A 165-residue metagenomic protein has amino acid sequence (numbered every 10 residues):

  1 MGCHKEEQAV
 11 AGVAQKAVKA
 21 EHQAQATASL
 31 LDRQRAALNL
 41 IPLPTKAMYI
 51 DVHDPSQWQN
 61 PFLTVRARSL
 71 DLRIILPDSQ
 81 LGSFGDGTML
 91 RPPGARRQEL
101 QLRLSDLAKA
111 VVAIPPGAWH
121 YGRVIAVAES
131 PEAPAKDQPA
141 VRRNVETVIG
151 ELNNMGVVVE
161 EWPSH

Functional and structural regions predicted by a protein language model:
M1-G2: C-terminal motif of bacterial Sec signal peptides marking the signal peptidase cleavage site
K5-H165: Long, low-hydrophobicity, acidic/polar, solvent-exposed interaction domains
